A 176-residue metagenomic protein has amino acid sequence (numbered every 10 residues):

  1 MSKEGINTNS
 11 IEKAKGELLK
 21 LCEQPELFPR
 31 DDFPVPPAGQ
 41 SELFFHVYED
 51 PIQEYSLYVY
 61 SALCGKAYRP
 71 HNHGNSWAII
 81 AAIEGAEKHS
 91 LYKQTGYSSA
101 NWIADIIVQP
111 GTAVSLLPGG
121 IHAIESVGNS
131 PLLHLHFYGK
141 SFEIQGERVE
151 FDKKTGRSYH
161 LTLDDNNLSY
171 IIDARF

Functional and structural regions predicted by a protein language model:
M1-L27, D31: N-terminal leader/capping segments at the start of a protein or of a new domain
P34-C64: A short glycine-rich, His/Asp/Glu-containing loop-to-beta-strand
V59-H73, L117-G119: Conserved short histidine dyad/triad with adjacent acidic residue
C64, N75-K88, K93-Q94: Glycine- and acidic-residue-biased ligand/ion/polar-headgroup-sensing regions
I79-A81, N129-Q145: A short hydrophobic beta-strand segment most commonly corresponding to one strand of the jelly-roll/cupin
Q94-H122, H160-D164: Short acidic-glycine-tyrosine-enriched beta hairpin
I124-G128: Asparagine-centered strand-capping/turn motif at beta-strand->loop junctions
K154-F176: Long hydrophobic alpha-helical segments typical of transmembrane helices together with their membrane-interfacial
